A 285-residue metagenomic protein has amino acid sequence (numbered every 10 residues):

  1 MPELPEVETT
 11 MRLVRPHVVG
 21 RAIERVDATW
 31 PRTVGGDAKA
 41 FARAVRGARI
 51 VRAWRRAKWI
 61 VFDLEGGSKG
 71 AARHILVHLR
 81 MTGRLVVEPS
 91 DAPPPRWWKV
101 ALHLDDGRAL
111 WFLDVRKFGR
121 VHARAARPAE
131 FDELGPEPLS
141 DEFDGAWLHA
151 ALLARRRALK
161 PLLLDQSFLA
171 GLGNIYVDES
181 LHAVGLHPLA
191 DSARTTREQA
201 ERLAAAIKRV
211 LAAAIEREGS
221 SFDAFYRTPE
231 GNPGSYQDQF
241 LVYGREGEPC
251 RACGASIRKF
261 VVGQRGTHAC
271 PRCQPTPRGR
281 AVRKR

Functional and structural regions predicted by a protein language model:
M1, W30, E88, A92-P94 (+5 more regions): Intrinsic-disorder/low-complexity coil detector
M1-L4, P138, E142, T196-A204: Generic detection of long, well-ordered alpha-helical segments
M1-V121, E142, R283-R285: Gly/Gly-Pro- and Ser/Thr-rich, intrinsically disordered tail segments characteristic of DNA damage-repair and tolerance
A22-F41, W54, S68, A151-R285: Basic, nucleic-acid-binding surfaces and adjacent catalytic neighborhoods in DNA/RNA-processing proteins
G36, G47, A57, G83 (+7 more regions): Glycine-centered flexibility motif
D63, G119, D132, D144 (+2 more regions): Compositionally biased, low-structure terminal segments
G70-L186, D191, L203: Phosphate/anion-contacting hairpin/loop surfaces
